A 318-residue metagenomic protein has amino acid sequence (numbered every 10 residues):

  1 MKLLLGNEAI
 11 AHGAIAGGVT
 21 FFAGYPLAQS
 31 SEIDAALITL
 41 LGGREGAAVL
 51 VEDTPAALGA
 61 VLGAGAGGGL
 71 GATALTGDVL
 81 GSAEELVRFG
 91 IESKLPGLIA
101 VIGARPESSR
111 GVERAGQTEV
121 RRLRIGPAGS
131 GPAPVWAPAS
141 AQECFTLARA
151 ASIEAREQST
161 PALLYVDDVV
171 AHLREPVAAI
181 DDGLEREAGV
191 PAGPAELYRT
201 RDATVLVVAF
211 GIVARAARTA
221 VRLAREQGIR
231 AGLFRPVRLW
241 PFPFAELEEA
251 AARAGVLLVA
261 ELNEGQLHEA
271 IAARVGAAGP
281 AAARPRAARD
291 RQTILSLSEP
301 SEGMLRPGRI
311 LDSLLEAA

Functional and structural regions predicted by a protein language model:
L4-T39: N-terminal glycine-rich anion-binding loops that anchor highly charged ligand groups
L5-A11, L184-V205, R218: Glycine-/acidic-rich phosphate or pyrophosphate-binding loops and their flanking alpha/beta elements
G17-F22, G43-G46, P55, A66-G71 (+6 more regions): Short coil/turn connectors at secondary-structure junctions
A28-T118, R122, A137-R156: Thiamine diphosphate
S159-L197: Conformationally flexible catalytic loops at phosphate/diphosphate-handling active centers
A217-A250: Generic long, charged, amphipathic alpha-helical segments
E261-A318: Peripheral docking tails and interdomain loops at the edges of cofactor- or intermediate-handling domains
